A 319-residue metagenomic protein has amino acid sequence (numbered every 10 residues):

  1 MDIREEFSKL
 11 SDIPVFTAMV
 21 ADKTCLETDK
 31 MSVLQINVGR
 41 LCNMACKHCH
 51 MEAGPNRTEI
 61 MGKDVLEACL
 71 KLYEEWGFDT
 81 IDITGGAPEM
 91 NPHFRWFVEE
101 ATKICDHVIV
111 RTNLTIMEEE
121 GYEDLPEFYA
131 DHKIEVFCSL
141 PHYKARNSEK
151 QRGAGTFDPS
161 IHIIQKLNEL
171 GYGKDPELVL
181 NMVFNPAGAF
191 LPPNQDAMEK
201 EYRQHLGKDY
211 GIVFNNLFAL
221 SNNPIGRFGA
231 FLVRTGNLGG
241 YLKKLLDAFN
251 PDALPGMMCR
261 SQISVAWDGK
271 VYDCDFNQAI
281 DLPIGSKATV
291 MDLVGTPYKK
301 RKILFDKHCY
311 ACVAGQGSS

Functional and structural regions predicted by a protein language model:
D2-G85, E89-E100, I104: Conserved alpha-helical substructure of the radical SAM core
V33, A53-G62, W76-N91, T102-G121 (+2 more regions): Core AdoMet radical
L34, L70, V98, P126 (+3 more regions): Generic structural signal for well-ordered alpha-helices, preferentially at hydrophobic/aromatic core positions
C42, C46-C49, C259, C274 (+1 more regions): Short cysteine clusters
H48, E52-P55, V265, I280 (+1 more regions): Secreted/processed peptides and extracellular or luminal domains of membrane proteins
P141-M258: Radical SAM enzyme [4Fe-4S]-AdoMet core and its adjacent flexible, acidic and glycine-rich loops/tails across
L246-N277: C-terminal accessory regions of radical SAM enzymes
K270-S319: Flexible mid-to-C-terminal extensions adjoining Fe-S/redox cofactors in radical SAM and related proteins
